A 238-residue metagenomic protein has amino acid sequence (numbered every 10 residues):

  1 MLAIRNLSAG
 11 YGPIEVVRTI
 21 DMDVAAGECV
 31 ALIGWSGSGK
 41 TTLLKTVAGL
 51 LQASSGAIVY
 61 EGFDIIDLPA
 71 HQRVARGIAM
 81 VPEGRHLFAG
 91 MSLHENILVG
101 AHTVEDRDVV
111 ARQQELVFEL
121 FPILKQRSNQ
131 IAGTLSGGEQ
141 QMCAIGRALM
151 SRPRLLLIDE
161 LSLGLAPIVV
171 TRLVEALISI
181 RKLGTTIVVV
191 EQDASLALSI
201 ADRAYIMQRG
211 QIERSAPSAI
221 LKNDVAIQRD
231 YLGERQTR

Functional and structural regions predicted by a protein language model:
G12, L68, L93-R112, L120-P122 (+2 more regions): ABC-type ATPase nucleotide-binding domains, specifically the catalytic core motifs of the NBD
I33-W35: The feature captures the beta-strand-to-loop junction immediately N-terminal to the Walker
A48: Helix-to-loop junction immediately C-terminal to a conserved catalytic motif
G56-D64, R76, V109-Q114, A216: Conserved ABC transporter NBD signature motif
I131-L135, E139: Conserved ABC ATPase signature
A148-L149: ABC ATPase C-loop
